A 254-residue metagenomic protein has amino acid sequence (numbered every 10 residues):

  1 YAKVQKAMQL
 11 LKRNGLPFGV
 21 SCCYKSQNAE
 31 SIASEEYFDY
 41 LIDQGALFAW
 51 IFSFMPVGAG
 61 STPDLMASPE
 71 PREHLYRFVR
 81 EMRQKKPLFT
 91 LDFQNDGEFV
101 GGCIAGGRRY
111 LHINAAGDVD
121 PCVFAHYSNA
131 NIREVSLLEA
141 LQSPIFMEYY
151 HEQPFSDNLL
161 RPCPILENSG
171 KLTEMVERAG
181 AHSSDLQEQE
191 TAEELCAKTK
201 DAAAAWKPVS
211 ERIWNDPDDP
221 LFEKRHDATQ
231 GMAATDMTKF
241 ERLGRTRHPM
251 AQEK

Functional and structural regions predicted by a protein language model:
Y1-F52: Radical SAM/AdoMet-radical enzyme domain recognition
A2-Q5, E35, E73-R77, L138: Generic alpha-helical structural signal
Q9, D39, R77, E81 (+1 more regions): Surface-exposed charge patches
P17, F54-P121, C163-K171: A C-terminal junction/extension of Radical SAM enzymes
S21, I51, D92-F93, H151: Residue-level detector of family-conserved "landmark" positions at structurally sensitive sites
K25-Q27, M55-P56, D118, A125-Y127: Short, solvent-exposed loop/turn segments at secondary-structure junctions
A49-L65, R108-Y110, Q187-D201: Short N-terminal helix-initiation segments at or just after the protein's N-terminus
F124-K254: Flexible mid-to-C-terminal extensions adjoining Fe-S/redox cofactors in radical SAM and related proteins
